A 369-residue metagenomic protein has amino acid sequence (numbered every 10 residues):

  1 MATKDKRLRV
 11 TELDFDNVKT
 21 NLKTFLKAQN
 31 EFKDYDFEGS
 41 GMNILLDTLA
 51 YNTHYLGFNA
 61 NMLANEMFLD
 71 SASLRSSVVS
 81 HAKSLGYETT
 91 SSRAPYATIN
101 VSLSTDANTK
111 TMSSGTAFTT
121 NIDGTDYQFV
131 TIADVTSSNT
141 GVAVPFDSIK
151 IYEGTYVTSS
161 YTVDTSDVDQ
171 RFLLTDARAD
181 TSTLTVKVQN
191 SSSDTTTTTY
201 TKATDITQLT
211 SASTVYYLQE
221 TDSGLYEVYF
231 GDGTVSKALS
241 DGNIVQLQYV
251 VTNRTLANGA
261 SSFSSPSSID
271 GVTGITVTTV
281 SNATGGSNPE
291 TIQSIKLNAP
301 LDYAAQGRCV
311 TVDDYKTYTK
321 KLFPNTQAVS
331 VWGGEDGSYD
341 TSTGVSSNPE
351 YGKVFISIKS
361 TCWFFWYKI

Functional and structural regions predicted by a protein language model:
M1-I369: Signature of Asx- and small-polar-rich beta-strand/turn repeats characteristic of beta-solenoid architectures
